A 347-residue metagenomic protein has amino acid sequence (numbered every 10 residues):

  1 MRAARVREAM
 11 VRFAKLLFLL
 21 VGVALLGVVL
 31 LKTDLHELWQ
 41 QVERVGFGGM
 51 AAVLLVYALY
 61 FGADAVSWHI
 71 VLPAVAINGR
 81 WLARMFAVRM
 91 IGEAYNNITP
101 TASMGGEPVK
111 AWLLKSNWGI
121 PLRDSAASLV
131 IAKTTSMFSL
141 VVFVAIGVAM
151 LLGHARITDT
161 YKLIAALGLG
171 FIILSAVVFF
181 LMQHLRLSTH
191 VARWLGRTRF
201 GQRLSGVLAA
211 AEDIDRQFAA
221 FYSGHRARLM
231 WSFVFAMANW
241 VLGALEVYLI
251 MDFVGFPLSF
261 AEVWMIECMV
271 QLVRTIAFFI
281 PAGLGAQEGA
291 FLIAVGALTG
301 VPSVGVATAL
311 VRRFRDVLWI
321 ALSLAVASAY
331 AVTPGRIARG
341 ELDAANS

Functional and structural regions predicted by a protein language model:
M1-M90, M150, A155-T275, V301-T308 (+1 more regions): Predominantly cytoplasmic-facing regulatory/coupling regions of multi-pass membrane proteins
A76, M90-P108, F218: Short intracellular "coupling" helices and adjacent cytoplasmic loop segments at the cytosolic face of multi-pass
L82-A87, A102, G106, W118-A132 (+1 more regions): Membrane-interface alpha-helices at helix entry/exit sites of multi-pass transporters
E93-M104, S116, P121, K133-A145: Mid-bilayer segments of alpha-helical transmembrane spans in multi-pass integral membrane proteins that mediate
E93-T101, D252, C268-E288: Transmembrane alpha-helix interface/packing and boundary motifs in multi-pass membrane proteins, characterized by
G106, S139-M150, L169-L174: Membrane-embedded alpha-helical core segments of multi-pass
L113-P121, V254, G289-V304: Interfacial segments of multi-pass membrane proteins
V130-F138, R313-V317: Selective transmembrane-helix segments that form parts of the transport pathway or gating/packing helices in multipass
